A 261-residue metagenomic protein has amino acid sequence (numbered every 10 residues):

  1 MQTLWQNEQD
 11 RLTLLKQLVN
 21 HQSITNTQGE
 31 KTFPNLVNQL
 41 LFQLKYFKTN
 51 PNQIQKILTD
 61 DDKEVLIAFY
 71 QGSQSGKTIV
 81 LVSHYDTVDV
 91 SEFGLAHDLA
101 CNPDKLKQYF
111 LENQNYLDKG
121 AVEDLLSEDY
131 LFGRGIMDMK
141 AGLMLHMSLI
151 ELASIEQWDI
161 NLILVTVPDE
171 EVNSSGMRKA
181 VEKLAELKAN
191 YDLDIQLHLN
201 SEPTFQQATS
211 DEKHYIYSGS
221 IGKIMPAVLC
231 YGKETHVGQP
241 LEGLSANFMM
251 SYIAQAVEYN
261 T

Functional and structural regions predicted by a protein language model:
Q2-R134, I155-I160: Acidic/His- and Gly-rich active-site-bordering loop/insert found across diverse amide/peptide-bond hydrolases
Q6, Q28, T32, A141-M144 (+4 more regions): Conserved active-site and cofactor/substrate-binding residues in soluble primary-metabolism enzymes
K16, N38, M147, R178 (+1 more regions): Predominant activation on well-ordered alpha-helical scaffold segments within soluble catalytic domains
V19-Q22, P168, C230-E234: Short, histidine-centered active-site or binding-site loop motifs used for metal coordination, general acid-base
I67, I163, M225-L229: Beta-strand secondary-structure signal
Y130-G219: Acidic/histidine-rich catalytic neighborhood of metal-dependent amide-processing enzymes
A185-T261: Midchain, well-structured core segments that form catalytic/ion-binding scaffolds
